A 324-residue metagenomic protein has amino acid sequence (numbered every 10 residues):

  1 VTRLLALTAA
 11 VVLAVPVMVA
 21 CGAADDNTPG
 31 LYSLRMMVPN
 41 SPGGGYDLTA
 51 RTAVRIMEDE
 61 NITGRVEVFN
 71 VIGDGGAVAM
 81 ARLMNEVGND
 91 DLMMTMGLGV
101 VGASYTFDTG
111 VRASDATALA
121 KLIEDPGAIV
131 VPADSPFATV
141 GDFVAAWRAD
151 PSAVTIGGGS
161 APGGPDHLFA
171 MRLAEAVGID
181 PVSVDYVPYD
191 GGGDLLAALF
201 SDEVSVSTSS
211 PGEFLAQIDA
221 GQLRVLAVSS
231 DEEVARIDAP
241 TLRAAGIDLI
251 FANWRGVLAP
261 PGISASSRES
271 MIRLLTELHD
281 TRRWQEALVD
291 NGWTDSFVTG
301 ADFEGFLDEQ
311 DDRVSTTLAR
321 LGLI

Functional and structural regions predicted by a protein language model:
V1-T8: Bacterial N-terminal signal peptides that target proteins for export
V17-A20: C-terminal motif of bacterial Sec signal peptides marking the signal peptidase cleavage site
G22-D115, I179-S205, F297-V298, R320-I324: N-terminal (or domain-start) structured segment
G30, L34, I56-D59, R82-D91 (+4 more regions): Hinge/capping helix and adjacent helix->loop/strand transition within the periplasmic-binding protein
P42, G75, G99-G102, S135-P136 (+4 more regions): Solvent-exposed loop/turn segments at secondary-structure junctions within structured extracellular/periplasmic domains
L98-D108, M171-G178, S201, S205-A239: A ligand-binding cleft/hinge motif common to bilobed small-molecule-binding domains
V177, T241, S266-I324: An extracytoplasmic/periplasmic, membrane-proximal ligand-sensing/linker region
E213-D280, E309-D312: C-terminal lobe and pocket-closing loops of periplasmic/extracytoplasmic Venus-flytrap solute-binding proteins
